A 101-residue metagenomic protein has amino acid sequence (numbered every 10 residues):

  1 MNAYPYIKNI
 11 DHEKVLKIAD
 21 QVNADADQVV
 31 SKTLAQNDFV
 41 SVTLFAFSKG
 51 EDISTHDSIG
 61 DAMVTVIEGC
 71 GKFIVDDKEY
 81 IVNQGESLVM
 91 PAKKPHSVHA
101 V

Functional and structural regions predicted by a protein language model:
M1-F39: A short, N-terminal "cap"/entry segment at the start of jelly-roll beta-barrel domains of the cupin/DSBH fold
D27-Q28, S41-S58: Conserved short histidine dyad/triad with adjacent acidic residue
L44, M63, K78-I81: Short, surface-exposed secondary-structure edge patches
I59-K72, D76: Glycine- and acidic-residue-biased ligand/ion/polar-headgroup-sensing regions
D77-A92: Short acidic-glycine-tyrosine-enriched beta hairpin
A100-V101: Asparagine-centered strand-capping/turn motif at beta-strand->loop junctions
